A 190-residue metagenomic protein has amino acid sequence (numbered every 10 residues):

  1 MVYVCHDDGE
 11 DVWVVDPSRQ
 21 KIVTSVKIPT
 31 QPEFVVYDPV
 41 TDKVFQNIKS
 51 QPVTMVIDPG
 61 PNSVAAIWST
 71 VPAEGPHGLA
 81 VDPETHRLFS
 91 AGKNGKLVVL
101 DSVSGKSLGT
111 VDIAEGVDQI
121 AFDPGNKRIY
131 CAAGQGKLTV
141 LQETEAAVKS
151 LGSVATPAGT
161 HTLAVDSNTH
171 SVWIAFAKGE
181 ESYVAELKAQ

Functional and structural regions predicted by a protein language model:
M1-Q190: Predominantly soluble domains enriched in secretory-pathway, periplasmic, or organellar proteins
